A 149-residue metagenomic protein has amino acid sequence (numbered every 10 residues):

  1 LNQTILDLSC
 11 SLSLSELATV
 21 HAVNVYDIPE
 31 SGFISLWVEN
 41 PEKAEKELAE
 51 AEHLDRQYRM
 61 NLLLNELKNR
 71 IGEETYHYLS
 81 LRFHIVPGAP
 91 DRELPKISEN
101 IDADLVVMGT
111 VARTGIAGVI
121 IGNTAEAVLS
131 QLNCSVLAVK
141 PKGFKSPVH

Functional and structural regions predicted by a protein language model:
L1-A49, E73-E74, Q131-L132, P141-S146: Small/aliphatic-rich secondary-structure junction motif
H21-V23, R82-V86, L137: General small-molecule cofactor/ligand-binding pocket signal
R56, M60, L64, K68: Oxyanion-binding "anion nests"
G72-R82: A short helix-to-beta-strand connector/capping loop
I85-E93: Charged docking surfaces used in two-component/phosphorelay signaling
K96-P147: Gly/Ser-rich helix-loop-strand patches that form or flank binding pockets for ribonucleotide-derived cofactors
